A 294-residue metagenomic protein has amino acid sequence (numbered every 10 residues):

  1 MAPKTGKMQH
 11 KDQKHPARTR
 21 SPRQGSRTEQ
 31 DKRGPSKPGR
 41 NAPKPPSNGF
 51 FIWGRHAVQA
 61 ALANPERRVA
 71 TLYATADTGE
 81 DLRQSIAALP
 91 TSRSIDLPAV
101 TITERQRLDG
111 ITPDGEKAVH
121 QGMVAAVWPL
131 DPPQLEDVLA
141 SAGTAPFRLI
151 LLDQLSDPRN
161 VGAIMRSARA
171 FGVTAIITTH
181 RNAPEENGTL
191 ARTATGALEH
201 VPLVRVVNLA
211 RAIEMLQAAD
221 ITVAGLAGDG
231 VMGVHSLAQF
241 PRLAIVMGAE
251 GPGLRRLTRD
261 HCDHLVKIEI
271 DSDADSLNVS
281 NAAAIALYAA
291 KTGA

Functional and structural regions predicted by a protein language model:
M1-A140: N-terminal positively charged helical leader segments and presequences
F51, A99-I102, L203, V223-G225 (+1 more regions): Conserved beta-strand scaffold positions in the cores of enzyme catalytic domains, especially in NTP/NDP-utilizing
G54, D153, N160, S276-N278: Active-site helix-initiating loop/hinge in glycosyltransferases
S94-I95, E136, A142-M232: RNA substrate-binding interface of SAM-dependent RNA methyltransferases
I111-W128, A194-L198, P202, F240-G248: Short basic, glycine-rich beta-strand/loop surfaces that mediate nucleic-acid
S167-A170, T189-A197, R256-A294: Structured adenosyl-cofactor binding patch, chiefly the S-adenosyl-L-methionine
A224-V279: Active-site/ligand-binding-proximal alpha/beta "capping" segment
